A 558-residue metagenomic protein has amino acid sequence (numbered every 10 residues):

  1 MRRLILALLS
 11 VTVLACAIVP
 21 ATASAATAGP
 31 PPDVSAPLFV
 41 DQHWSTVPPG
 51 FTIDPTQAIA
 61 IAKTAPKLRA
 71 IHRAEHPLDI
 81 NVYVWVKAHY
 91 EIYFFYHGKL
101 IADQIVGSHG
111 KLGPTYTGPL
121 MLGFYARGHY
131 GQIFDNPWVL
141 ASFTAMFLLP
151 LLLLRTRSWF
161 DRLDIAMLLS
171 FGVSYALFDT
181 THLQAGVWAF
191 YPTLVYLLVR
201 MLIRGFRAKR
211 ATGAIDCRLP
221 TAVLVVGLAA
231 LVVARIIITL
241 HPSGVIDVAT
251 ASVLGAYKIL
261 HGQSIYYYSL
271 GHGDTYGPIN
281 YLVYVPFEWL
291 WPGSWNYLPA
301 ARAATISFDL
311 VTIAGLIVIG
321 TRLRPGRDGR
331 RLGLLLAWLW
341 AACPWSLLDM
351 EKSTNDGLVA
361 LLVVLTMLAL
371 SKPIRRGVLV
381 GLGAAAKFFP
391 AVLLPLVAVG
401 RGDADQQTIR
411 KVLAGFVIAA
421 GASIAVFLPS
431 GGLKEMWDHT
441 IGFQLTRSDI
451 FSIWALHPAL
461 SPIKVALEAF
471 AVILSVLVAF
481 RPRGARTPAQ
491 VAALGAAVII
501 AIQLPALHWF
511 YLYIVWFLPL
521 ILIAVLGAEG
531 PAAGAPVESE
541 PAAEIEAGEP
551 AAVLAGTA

Functional and structural regions predicted by a protein language model:
L4, L8-L9, V13, I18-A28 (+1 more regions): Short, intrinsically disordered terminal tails adjacent to the first/last structured region
V34-G50: Acidic/histidine-rich, surface-exposed loop or edge segments in extracytoplasmic proteins
S45-V84, W138: Short, non-transmembrane alpha-helical segments in secretory-pathway proteins
R69-H109: Exposed beta-strand-loop-beta-strand "reactive/processing" segments of non-cytosolic proteins
G107-L140: Short, aromatic-rich amphipathic segments at membrane interfaces that lie adjacent to a transmembrane helix or signal
Q132-R157, S307-L316: Selective detector of the "anchor" transmembrane alpha-helix that sits immediately C-terminal
A166-M367, I374-R376, G400-Y511, L518 (+2 more regions): Primarily membrane-embedded glycan-assembly and transfer machineries that use lipid-linked glycans
G377-G383, F389-G400, Y513-V515: Transmembrane-embedded, aromatic-rich helix segments that form part of the hydrophobic channel/pocket engaging
